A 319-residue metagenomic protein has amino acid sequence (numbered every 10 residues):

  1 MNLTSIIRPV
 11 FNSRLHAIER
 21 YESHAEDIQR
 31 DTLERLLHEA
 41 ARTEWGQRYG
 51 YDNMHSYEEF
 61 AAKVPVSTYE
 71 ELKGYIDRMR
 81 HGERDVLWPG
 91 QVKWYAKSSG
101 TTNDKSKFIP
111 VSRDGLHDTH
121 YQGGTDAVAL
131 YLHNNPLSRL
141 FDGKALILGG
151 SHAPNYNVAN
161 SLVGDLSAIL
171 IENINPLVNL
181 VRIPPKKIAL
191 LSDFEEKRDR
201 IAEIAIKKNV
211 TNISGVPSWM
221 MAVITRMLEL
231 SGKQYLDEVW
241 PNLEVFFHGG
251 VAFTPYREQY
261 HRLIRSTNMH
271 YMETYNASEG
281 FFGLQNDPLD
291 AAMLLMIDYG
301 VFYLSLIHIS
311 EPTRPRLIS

Functional and structural regions predicted by a protein language model:
M1-I28, L33-L306, S310: Active-site phosphate/ATP/adenylate-binding loop shared across adenylate-forming ligases
I307-S319: Single conserved hydrophobic/aromatic residue that forms the stacking wall/gate of nucleotide- or nucleobase-binding
